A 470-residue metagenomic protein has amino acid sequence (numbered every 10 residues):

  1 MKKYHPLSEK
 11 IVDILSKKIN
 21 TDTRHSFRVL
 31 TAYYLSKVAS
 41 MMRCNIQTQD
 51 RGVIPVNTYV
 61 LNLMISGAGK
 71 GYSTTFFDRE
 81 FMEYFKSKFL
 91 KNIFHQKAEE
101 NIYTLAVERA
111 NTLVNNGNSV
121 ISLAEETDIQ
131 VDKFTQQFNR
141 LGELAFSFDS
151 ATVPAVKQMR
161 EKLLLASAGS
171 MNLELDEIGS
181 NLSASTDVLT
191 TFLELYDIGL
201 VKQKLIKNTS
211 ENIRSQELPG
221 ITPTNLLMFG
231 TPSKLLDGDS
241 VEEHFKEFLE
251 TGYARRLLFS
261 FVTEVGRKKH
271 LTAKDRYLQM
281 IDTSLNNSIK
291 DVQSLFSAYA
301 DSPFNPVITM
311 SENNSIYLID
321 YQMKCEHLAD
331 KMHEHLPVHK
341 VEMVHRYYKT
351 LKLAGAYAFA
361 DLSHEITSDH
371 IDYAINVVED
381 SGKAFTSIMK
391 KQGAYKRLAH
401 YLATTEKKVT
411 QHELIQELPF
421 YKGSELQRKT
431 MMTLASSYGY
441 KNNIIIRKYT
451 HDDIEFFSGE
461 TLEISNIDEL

Functional and structural regions predicted by a protein language model:
M1-L470: Phosphate-handling catalytic cores of nucleic-acid transaction enzymes
